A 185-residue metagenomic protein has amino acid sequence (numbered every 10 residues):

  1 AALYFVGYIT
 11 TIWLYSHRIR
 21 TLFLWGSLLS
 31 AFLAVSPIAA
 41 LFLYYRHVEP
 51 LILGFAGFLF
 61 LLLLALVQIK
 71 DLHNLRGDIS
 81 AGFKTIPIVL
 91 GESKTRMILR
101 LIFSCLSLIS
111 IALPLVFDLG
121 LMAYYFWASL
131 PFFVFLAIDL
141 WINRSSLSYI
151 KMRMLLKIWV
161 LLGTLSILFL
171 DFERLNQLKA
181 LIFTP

Functional and structural regions predicted by a protein language model:
A1-P185: Multi-pass alpha-helical membrane architecture of UbiA-family and related isoprenoid/lipid prenyltransferases
